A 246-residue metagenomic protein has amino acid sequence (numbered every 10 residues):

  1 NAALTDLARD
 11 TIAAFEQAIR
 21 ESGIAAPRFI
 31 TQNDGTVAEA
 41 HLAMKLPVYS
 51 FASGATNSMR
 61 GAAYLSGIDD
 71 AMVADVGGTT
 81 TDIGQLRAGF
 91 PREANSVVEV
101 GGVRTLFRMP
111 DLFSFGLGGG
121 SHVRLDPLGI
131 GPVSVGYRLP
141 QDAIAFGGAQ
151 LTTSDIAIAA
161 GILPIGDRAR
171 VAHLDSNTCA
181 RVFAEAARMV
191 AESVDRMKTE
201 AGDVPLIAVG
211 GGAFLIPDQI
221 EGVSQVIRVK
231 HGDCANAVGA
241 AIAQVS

Functional and structural regions predicted by a protein language model:
N1-S246: N-terminally biased helix-coil "hinge/interface" segments that flank
